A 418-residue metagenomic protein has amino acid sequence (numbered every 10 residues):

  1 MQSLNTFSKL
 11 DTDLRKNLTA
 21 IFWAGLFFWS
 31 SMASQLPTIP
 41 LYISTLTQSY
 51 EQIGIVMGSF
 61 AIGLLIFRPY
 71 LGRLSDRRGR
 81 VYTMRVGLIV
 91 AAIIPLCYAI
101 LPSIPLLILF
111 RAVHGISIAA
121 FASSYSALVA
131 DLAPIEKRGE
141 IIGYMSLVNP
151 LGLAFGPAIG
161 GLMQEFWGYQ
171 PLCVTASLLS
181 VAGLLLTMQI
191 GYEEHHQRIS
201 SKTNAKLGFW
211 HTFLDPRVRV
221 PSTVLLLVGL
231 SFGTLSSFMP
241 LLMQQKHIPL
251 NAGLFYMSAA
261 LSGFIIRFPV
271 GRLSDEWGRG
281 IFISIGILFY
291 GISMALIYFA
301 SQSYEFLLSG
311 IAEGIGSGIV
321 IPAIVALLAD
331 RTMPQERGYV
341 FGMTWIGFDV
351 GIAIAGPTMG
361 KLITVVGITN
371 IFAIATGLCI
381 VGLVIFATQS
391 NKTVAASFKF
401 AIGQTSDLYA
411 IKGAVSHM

Functional and structural regions predicted by a protein language model:
Q2-R15, Y192-S222, G403-V415: Juxtamembrane intracellular "pre-TM" segments in multi-pass secondary transporters
L14-V56, R219-V220, G229-L242, K246: Helix-loop boundary and gating motifs at the non-cytosolic
A61-P69, L153-A154, A260-F268, A353: Residue-level signature of mid-helix packing/kink "hotspots" within the transmembrane helices of 12-pass Major
G79, I100-P102, G278, A300-S301: Helix-breaking motifs and short loop linkers at transmembrane-helix boundaries and internal kinks in secondary membrane
Y82-L96, I281-A295: Structural signature of the two symmetry-related core transmembrane helices
P105-V113, Y304-A312: Paired small-residue
A112-V148, A326-L327: Cytoplasmic helix-loop-helix junction between adjacent transmembrane helices in 12-TM secondary transporters
L178-Q197, I385-S390: C-terminal membrane-cytosol helix-exit motif in multi-pass small-molecule transporters
